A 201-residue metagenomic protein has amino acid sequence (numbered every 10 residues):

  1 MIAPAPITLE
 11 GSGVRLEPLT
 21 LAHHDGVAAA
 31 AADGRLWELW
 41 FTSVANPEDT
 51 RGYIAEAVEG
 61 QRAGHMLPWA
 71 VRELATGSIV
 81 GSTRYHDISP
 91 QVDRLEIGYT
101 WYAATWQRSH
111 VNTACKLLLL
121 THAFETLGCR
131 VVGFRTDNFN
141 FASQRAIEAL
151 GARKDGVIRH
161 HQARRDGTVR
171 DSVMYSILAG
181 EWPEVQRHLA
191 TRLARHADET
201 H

Functional and structural regions predicted by a protein language model:
M1-V111, H122, T126, T168-H201: GNAT-family acyltransferases
E48-D49, F141-A142, R164-D166: Short secondary-structure boundary/hinge segments and terminal tails
E125-R135: Conserved GNAT acetyl-CoA-binding A-motif
F134-Q144: Conserved beta-strand-loop-alpha-helix junction that forms the acyl-donor binding cleft
R135, R153-G167: Conserved catalytic-core motifs of GNAT/GCN5-like acyltransferases
